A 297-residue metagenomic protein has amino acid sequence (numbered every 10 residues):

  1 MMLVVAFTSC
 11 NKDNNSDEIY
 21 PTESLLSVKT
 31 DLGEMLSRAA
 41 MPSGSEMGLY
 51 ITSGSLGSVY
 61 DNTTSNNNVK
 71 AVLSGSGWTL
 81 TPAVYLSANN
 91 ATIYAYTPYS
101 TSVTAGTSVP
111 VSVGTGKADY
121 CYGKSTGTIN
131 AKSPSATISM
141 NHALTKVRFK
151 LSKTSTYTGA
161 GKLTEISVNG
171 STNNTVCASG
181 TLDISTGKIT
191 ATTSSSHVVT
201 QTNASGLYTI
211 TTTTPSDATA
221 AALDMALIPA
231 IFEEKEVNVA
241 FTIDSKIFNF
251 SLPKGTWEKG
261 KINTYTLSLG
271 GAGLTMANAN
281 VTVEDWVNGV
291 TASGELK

Functional and structural regions predicted by a protein language model:
M1-K297: Sec-type signal peptide cleavage vicinity
